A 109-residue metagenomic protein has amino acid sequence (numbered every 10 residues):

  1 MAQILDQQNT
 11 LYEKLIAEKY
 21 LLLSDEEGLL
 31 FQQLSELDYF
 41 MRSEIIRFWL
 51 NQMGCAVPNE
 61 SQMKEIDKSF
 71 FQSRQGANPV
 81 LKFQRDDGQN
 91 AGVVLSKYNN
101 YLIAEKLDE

Functional and structural regions predicted by a protein language model:
M1-E109: AMP-forming adenylation/ATP pyrophosphatase catalytic core
